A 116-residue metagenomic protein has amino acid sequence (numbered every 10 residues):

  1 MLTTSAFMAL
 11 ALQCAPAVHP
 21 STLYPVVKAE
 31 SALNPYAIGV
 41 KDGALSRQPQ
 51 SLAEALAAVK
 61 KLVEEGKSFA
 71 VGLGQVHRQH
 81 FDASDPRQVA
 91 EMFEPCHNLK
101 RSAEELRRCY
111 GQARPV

Functional and structural regions predicted by a protein language model:
L2-V116: Catalytic glycan-binding domains that act on GlcNAc-containing polysaccharides
